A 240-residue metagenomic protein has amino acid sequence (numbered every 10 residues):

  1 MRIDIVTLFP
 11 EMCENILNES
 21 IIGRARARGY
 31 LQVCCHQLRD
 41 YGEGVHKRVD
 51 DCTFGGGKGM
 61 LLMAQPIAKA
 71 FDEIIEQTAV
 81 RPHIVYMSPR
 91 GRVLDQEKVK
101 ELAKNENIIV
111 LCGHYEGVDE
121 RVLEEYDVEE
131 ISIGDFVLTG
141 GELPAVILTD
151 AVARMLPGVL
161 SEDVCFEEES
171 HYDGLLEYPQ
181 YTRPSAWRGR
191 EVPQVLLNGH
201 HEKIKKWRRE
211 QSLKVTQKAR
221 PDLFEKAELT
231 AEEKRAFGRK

Functional and structural regions predicted by a protein language model:
M1, P184-K240: SAM-dependent methyltransferases
R2-D40: Glycine-rich, flexible N-terminal cofactor/catalytic loop recognition
D4-V6, C34-H36, V85, I108-I109 (+1 more regions): Hydrophobic/aromatic beta-strand patches that form the interior of the parallel beta-sheet core in alpha/beta enzyme
C35-G56: Short, surface-exposed acidic-centric catalytic microdomains
V49-A70: Short, structured active-site "lid" loops
M63-H114, D119, P157: S-adenosyl-L-methionine/SAH cofactor-binding core of RNA-modifying enzymes
V118, V122-E169: Structured adenosyl-cofactor binding patch, chiefly the S-adenosyl-L-methionine
L143, M155-Q194: Internal, active-site/partner-interface "lid" segment
